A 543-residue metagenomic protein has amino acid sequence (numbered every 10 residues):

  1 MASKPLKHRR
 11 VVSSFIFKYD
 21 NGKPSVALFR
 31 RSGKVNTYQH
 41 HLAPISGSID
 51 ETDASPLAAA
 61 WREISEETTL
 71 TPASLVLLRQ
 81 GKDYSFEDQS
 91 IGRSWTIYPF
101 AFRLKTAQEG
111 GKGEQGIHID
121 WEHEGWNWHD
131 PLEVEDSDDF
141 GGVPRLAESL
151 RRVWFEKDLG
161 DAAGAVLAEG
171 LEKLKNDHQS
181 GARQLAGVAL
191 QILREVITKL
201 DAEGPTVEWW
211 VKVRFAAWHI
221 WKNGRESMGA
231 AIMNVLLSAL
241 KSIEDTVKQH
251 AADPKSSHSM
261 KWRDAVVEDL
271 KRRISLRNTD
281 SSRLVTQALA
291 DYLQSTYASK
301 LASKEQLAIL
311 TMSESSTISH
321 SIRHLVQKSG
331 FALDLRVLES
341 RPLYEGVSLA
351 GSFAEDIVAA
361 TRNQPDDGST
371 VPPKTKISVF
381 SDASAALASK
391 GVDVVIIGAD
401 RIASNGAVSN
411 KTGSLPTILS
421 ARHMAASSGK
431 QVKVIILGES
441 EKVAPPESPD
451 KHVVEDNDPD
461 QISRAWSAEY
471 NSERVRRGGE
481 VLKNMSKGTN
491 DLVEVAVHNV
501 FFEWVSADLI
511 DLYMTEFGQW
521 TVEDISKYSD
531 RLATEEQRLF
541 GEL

Functional and structural regions predicted by a protein language model:
M1-A27, I45-T52, A73, A101: Conserved N-terminal beta-strand and adjoining loop/helix that marks the start of the Nudix/MutT-like hydrolase domain
M1-R10, K18-S25, Q108-Q115, E133-E172 (+6 more regions): Eukaryotic N-terminal low-complexity, Ser/Thr- and Lys/Arg-rich leader segments that predominantly function as
N36-H40: A conserved beta-turn-beta hairpin within the catalytic core of GNAT-like acetyltransferases that forms part
G47-D161: Unchanged
W154-W262: Long amphipathic alpha-helical segments
A182-Q184, S227, L310-S319, P342-L343: Gly/Ser/Thr-rich loops at beta-strand to alpha-helix junctions that form or flank small-molecule/cofactor-binding
L237-L307, T317-I318, R323-V395: Ligand-binding beta-strand-loop-alpha-helix segment within the catalytic cores of soluble metabolic enzymes
S329-A332, S340-L543: Conserved phosphate- and dinucleotide-binding cores of soluble alpha/beta proteins, encompassing both enzyme active
